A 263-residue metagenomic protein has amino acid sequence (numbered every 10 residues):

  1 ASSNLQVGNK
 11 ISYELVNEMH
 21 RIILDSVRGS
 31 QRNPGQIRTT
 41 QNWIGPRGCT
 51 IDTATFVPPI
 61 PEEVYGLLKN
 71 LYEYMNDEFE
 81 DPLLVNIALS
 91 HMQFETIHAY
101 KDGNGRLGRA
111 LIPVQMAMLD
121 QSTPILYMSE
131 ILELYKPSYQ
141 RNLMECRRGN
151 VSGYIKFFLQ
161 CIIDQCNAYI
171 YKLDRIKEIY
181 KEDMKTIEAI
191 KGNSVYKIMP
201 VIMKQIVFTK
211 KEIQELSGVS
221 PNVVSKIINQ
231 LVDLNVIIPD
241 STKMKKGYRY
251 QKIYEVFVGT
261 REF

Functional and structural regions predicted by a protein language model:
A1-F263: FIC/Doc superfamily catalytic core
